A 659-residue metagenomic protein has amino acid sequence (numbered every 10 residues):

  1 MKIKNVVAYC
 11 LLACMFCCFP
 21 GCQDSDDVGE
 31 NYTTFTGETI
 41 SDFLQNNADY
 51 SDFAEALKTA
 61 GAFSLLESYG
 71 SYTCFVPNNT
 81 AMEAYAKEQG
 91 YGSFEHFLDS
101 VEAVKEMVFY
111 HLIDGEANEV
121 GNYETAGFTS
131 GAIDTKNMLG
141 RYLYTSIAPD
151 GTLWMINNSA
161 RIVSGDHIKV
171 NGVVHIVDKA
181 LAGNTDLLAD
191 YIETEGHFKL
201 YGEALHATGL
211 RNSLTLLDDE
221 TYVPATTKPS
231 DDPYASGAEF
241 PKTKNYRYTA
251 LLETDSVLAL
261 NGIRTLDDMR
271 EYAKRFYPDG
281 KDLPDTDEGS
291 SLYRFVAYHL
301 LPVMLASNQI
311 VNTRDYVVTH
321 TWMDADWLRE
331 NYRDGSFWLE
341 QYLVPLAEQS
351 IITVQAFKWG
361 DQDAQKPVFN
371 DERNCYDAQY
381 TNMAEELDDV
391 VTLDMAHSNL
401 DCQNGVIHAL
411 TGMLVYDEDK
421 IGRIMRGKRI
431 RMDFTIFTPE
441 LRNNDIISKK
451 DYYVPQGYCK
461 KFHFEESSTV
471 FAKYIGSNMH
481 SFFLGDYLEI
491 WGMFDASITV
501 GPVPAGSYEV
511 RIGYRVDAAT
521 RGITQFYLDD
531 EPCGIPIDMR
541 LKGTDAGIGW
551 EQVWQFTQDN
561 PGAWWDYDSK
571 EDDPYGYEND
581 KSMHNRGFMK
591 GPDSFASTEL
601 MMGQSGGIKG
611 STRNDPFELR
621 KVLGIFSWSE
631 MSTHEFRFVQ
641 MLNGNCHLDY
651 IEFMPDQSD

Functional and structural regions predicted by a protein language model:
M1-G21: Sec-dependent bacterial lipoprotein signal peptides
G21-D659: Mature, structured domains of secreted/extracytosolic soluble proteins
